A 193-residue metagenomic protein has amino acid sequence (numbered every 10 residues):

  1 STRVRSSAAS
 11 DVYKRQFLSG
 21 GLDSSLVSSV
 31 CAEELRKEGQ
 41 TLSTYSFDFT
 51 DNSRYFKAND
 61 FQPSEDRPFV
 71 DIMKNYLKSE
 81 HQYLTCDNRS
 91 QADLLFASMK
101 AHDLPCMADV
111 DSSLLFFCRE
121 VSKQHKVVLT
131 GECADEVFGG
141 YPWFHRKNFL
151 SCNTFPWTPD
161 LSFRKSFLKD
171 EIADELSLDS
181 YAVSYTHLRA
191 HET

Functional and structural regions predicted by a protein language model:
S1-R3: Short, exposed "boundary/linker" segments that immediately precede the start of a downstream structural module
S7-R189: ATP-dependent adenylate-handling active sites, centered on carboxylate activation for C-N bond formation
